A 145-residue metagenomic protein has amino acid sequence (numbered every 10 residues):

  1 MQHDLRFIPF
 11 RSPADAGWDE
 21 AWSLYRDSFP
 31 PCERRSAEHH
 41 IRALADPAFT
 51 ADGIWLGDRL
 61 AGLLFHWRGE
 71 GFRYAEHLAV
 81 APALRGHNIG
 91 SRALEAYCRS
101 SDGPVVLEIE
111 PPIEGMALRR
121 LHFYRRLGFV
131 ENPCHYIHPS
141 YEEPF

Functional and structural regions predicted by a protein language model:
M1-H39: Short amphipathic alpha-helix that is part of the acyltransferase structural core
A43-G53: A short helix-loop-beta-strand connector motif used in the catalytic cores of GNAT acetyltransferases and, in some
G53, D58-R68, F72-A79: Conserved beta-strand in the GNAT
W67-E76, R85, G103, E142: A conserved beta-turn-beta hairpin within the catalytic core of GNAT-like acetyltransferases that forms part
V80, G86-R99: Conserved acetyl-CoA-binding loop-helix of GNAT-fold acetyltransferases
S100-G115: Conserved GNAT acetyl-CoA-binding A-motif
P111-C134, H138: Conserved active-site alpha-helix within GNAT-family acetyltransferase domains
P139-F145: Short, intrinsically disordered, charge-balanced linker/junction segments flanking boundaries in proteins
